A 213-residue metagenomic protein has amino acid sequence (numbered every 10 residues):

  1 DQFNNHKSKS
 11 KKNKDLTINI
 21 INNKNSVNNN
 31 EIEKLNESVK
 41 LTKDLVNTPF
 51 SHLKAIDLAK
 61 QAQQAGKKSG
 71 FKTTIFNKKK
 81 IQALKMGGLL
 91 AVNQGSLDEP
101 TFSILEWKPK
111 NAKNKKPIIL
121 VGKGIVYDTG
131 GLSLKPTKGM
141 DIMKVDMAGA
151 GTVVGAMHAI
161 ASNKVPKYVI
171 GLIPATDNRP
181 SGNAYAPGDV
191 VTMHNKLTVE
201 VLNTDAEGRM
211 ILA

Functional and structural regions predicted by a protein language model:
D1-P117, V121-G124: Short amphipathic alpha-helical segment within the helicase RecA-like ATPase core that mediates nucleic-acid
N22-N23, F76-K79, L105-K108, G122-G124 (+6 more regions): Fold-independent oxyanion-binding glycine-rich loops and adjacent beta-strand/coil segments at enzyme active sites
L35-V39, H52-A59, M147-G151, A184 (+1 more regions): Electropositive phosphate-/nucleotide-binding environments in soluble metabolic enzymes
K40-L45, K116-I119, V126, G131-M143 (+1 more regions): Glycine/charged-rich beta-loop-alpha catalytic/anionic-binding loops adjacent to active sites
T48, Q64-K72, V92, A159-P166 (+3 more regions): Change "in soluble alpha/beta enzymes" to "in soluble alpha/beta proteins
A62, I118-L120, L134-T176, G208: Alpha-helical metal-binding/catalytic segments enriched in His/Glu/Asp
L84-G88, G130-K138, P180-P187: Short acidic, glycine/serine/threonine-rich loops at helix termini
S162-A213: A glycine- and small/hydrophobic-rich beta-loop-beta segment that serves as a flexible "lid/hinge" or phosphate-binding
